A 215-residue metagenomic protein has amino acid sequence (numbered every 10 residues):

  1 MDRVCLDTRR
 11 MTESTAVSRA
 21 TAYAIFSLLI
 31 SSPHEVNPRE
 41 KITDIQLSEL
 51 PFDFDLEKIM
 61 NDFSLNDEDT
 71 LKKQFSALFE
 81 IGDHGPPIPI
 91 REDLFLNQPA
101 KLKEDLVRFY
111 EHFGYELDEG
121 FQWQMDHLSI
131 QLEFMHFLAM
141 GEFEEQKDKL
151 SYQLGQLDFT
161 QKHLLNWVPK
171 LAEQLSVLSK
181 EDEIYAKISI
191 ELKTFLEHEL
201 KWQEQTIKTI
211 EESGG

Functional and structural regions predicted by a protein language model:
M1-G215: Surface/interface-facing alpha-helical segments and adjacent flexible terminal/loop regions used for partner/assembly
